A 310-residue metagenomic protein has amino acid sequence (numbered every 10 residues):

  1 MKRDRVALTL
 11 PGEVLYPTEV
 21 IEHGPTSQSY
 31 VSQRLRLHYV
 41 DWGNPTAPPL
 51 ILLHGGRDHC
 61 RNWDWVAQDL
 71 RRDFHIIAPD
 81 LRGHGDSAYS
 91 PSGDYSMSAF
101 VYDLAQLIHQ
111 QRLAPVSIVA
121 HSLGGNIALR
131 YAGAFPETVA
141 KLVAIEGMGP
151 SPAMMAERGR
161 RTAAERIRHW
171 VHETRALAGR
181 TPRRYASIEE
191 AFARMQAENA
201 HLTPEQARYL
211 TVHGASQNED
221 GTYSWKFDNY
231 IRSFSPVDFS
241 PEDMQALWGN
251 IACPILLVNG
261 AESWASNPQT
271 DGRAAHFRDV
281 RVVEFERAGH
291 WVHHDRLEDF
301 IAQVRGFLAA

Functional and structural regions predicted by a protein language model:
M1-L50, R72-F74, R112-A114, G149 (+2 more regions): Alpha/beta-hydrolase fold catalytic core
Y30-R34, V40, R71, A78-L123 (+2 more regions): Active-site loop/oxyanion-hole signature of alpha/beta-hydrolase fold enzymes
V40-Y89, G93, R273: Conserved HGGG/HGGXW glycine-rich cap/lid loop of the alpha/beta-hydrolase fold
A114-R160: Conserved hydrolase catalytic core segment
I145-R183: A catalytic-pocket lid/entrance helix-loop region that shapes and gates access to the active site across common
G179-D238: Conserved alpha/beta-hydrolase catalytic His-Asp/Glu region
Q245, G249-A288: Conserved loop-alpha-helix segment in the C-terminal half of the alpha/beta-hydrolase fold that carries the catalytic
F285-I301: Catalytic histidine-centered segment of alpha/beta-hydrolase-like enzymes
